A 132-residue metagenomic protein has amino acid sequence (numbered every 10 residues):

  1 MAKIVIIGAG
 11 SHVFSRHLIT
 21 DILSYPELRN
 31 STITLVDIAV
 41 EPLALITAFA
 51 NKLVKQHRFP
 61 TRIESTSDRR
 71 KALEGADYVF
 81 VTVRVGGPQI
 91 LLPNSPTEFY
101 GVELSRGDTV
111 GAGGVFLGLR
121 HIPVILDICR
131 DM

Functional and structural regions predicted by a protein language model:
M1-L91, G107-V110, G114-M132: Metallocofactor- and cofactor-centric catalytic cores in central/energy metabolism, strongly enriched
L91-E103: Short, flexible, mixed-charge acidic loops at enzyme active sites
